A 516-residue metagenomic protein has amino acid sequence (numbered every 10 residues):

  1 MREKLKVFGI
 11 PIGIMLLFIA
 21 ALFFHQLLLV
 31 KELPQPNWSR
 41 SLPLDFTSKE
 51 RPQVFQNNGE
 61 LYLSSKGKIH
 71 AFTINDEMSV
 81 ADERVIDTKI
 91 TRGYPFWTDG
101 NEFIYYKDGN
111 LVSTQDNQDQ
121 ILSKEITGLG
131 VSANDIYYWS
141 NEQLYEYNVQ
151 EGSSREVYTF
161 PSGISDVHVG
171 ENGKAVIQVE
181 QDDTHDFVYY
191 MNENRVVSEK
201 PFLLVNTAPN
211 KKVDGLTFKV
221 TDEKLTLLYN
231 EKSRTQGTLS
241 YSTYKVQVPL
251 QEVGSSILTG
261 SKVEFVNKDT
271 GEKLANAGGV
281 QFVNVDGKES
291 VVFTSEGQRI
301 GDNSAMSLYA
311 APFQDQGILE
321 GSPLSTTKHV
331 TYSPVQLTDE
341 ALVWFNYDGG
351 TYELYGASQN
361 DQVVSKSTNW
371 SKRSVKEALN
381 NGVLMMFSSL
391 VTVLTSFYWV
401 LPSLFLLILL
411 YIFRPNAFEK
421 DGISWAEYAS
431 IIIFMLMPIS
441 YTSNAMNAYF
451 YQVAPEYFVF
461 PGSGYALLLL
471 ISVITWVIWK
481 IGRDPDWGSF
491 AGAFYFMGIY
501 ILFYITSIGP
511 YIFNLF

Functional and structural regions predicted by a protein language model:
R2-F516: Extracellular, repeat-based ectodomains that mediate carbohydrate processing or recognition
